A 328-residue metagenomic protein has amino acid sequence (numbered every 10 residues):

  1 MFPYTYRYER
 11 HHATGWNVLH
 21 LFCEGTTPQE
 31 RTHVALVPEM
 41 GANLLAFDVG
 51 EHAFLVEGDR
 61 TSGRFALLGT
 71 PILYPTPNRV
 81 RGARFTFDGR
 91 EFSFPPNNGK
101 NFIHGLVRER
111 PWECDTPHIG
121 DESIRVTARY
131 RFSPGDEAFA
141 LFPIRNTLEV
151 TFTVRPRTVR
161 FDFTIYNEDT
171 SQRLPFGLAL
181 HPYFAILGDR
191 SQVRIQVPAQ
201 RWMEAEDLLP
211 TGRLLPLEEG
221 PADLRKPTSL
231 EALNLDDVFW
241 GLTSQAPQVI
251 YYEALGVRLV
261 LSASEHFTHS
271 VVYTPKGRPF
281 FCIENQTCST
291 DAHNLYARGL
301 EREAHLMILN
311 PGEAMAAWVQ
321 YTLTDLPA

Functional and structural regions predicted by a protein language model:
M1-F92, A246-F267, A317-T324: Beta-strand-rich N-terminal accessory domains
P3-A13, R90, P95-P156: Extended, loop-rich substrate-binding clefts of extracytoplasmic carbohydrate-active enzymes
L21, G25-T27, H33-V34, P38 (+2 more regions): Acidic, contiguous internal or C-terminal segments within carbohydrate-active enzymes that form a structured patch used
R81-G82, A138, H305: Short, conserved secondary-structure segments in the cores of folded domains
F92-F94, S171-P175, Y183-I186, R190-S264: Active-site/ligand-binding surface loops and adjacent short beta/alpha elements that line catalytic pockets across
I103-P117, R194, L230-A304: Acidic/His-leaning functional-site neighborhoods
R298, R302-A328: His/Asp/Glu-rich mid-to-C-terminal helical/loop segments that flank catalytic regions of hydrolases
